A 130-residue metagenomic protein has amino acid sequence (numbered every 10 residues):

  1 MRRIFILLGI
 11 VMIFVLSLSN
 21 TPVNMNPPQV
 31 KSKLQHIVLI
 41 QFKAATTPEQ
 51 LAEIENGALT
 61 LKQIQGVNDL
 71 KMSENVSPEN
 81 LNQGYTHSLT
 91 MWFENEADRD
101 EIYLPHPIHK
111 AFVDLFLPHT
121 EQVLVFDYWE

Functional and structural regions predicted by a protein language model:
M1-I4: Positively charged n-region of N-terminal signal peptides that target proteins for export
I6-F14: Hydrophobic helical h-region of N-terminal Sec-dependent signal peptides in bacterial secretory/periplasmic proteins
L7, L18-T86, E94-D100, Y128-E130: Short S/T/G/P-rich N-terminal loop/turn motif that feeds into the first structured element of a domain
V11, A58, E74, H106 (+1 more regions): Alpha-helix boundary/capping residues
I13-V15, N20, I108: Alpha-helix termini
L89-E130: Surface-exposed, polar helix/loop patches in the mature regions of secreted/periplasmic/lumenal proteins that form
